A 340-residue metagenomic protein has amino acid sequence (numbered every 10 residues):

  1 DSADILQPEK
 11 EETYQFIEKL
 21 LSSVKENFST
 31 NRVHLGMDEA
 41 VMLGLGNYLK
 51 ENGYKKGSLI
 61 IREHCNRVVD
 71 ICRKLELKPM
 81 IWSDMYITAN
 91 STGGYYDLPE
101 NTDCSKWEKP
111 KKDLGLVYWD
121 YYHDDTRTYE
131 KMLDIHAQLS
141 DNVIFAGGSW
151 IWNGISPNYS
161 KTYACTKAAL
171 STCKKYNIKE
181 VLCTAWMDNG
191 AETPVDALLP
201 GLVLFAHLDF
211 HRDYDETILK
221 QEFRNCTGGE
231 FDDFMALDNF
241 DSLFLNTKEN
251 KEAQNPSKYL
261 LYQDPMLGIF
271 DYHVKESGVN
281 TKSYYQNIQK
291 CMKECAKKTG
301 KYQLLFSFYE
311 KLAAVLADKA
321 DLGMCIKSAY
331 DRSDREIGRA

Functional and structural regions predicted by a protein language model:
D1-P8, V41, L98-E100: Catalytic core of soluble alpha/beta enzymes
A3, T13-Y14: Mature extracytoplasmic enzyme cores
Y14-S22, E26, T30-R32, E39 (+1 more regions): Substrate-binding groove of N-acetylhexosamine-processing glycoside hydrolases
V41-N47: Short acidic/His/Gly/Ser-rich catalytic and metal-binding motifs that mark active-site loops of diverse hydrolases
